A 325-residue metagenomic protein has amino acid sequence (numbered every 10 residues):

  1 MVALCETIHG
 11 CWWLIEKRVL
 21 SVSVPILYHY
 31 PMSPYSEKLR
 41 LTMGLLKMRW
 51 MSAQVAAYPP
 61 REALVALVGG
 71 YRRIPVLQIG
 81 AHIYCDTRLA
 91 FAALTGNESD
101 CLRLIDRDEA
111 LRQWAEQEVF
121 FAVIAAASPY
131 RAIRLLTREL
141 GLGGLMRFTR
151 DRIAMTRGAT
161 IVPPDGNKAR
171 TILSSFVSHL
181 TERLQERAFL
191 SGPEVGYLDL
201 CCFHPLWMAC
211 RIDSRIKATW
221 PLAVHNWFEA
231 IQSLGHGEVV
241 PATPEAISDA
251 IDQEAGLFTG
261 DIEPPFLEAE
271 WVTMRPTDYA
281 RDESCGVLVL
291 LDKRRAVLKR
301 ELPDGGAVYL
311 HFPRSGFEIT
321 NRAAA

Functional and structural regions predicted by a protein language model:
I15-R147, P163, F266, T273-P276 (+2 more regions): GST-like domain detector, emphasizing the conserved glutathione-binding G-site in the N-terminal thioredoxin-like
S21-S23, L27-Y35, E229-E245: N-terminal short leaders/motifs
A115-S233: GST-like fold's C-terminal all-alpha helical module
P205, P244, T277: Histidine- and/or cysteine-centered catalytic micro-motif in compact active-site loops
L234, R294-R295: Hydrophobic alpha-helical segments
H236-E268: Mixed-charge, Lys/Arg-rich low-complexity intrinsically disordered regions
